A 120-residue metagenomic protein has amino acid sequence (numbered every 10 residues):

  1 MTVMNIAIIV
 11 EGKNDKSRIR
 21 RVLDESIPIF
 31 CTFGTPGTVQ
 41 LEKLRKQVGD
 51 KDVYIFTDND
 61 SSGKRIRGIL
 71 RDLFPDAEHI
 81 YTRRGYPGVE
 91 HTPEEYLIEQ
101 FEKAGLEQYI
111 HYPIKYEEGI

Functional and structural regions predicted by a protein language model:
M1-I8: A short, flexible N-terminal coil/short beta segment enriched in small residues
T2, R21-I120: TOPRIM fold recognition
V10-G12, G37: A general structural motif
G12-K13, N59: Helix N-cap/beta->alpha junction signal
D15-I19: Short N-terminal binding/cap micro-motifs at the start of the first secondary-structure element
